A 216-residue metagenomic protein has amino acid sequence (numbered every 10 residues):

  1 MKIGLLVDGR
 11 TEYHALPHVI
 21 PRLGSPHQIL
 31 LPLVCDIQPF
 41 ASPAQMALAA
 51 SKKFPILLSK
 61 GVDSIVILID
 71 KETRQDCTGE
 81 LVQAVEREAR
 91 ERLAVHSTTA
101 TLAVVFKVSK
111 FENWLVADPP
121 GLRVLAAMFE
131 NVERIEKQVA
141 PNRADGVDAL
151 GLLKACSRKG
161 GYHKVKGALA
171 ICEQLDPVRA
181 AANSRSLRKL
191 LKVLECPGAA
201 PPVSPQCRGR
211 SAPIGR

Functional and structural regions predicted by a protein language model:
K2-I3, Y13-Q38, A44-S64, D70-R216: C-terminal accessory helical subdomains adjacent to catalytic cores in phosphodiester- and nucleotide-handling enzymes
